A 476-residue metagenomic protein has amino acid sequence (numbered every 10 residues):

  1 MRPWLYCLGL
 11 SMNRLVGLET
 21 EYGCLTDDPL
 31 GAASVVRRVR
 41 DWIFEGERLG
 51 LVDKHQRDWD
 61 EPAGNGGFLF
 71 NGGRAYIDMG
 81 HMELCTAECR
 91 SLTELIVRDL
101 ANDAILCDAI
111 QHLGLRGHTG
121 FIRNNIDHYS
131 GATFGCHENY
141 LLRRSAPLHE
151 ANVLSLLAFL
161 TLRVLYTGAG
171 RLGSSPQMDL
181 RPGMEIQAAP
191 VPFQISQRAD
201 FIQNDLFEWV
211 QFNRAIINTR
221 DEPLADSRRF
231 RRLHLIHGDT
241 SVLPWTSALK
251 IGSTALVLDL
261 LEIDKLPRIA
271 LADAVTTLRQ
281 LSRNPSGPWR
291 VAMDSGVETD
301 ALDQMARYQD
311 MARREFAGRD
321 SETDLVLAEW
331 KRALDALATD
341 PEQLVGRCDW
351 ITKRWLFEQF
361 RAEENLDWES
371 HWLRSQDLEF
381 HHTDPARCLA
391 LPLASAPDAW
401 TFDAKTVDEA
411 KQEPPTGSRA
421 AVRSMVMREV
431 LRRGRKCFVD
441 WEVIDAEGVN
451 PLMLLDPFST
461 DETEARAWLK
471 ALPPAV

Functional and structural regions predicted by a protein language model:
L5-R123, L154-A169, D200, D205-I217 (+1 more regions): Terminal catalytic/cofactor-binding subdomain
G117-E208: Internal, well-ordered domain-core segments that constitute the primary functional module of diverse proteins
